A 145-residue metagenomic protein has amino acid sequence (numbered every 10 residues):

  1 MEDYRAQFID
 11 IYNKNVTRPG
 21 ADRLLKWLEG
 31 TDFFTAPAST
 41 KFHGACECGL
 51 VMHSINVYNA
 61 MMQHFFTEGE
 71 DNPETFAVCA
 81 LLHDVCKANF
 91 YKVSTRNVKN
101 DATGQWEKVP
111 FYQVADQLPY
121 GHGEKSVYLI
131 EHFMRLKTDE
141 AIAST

Functional and structural regions predicted by a protein language model:
M1-A36: Non-catalytic interface/linker regions that flank or bridge core catalytic/transmembrane domains
R23-G30, H43-I55: All-alpha helical catalytic cores of prenyl diphosphate-utilizing isoprenoid enzymes
A38-C46, M52, N59, Q63-T145: Divalent metal-dependent catalytic cores for phosphoryl transfer on phosphate-bearing substrates
